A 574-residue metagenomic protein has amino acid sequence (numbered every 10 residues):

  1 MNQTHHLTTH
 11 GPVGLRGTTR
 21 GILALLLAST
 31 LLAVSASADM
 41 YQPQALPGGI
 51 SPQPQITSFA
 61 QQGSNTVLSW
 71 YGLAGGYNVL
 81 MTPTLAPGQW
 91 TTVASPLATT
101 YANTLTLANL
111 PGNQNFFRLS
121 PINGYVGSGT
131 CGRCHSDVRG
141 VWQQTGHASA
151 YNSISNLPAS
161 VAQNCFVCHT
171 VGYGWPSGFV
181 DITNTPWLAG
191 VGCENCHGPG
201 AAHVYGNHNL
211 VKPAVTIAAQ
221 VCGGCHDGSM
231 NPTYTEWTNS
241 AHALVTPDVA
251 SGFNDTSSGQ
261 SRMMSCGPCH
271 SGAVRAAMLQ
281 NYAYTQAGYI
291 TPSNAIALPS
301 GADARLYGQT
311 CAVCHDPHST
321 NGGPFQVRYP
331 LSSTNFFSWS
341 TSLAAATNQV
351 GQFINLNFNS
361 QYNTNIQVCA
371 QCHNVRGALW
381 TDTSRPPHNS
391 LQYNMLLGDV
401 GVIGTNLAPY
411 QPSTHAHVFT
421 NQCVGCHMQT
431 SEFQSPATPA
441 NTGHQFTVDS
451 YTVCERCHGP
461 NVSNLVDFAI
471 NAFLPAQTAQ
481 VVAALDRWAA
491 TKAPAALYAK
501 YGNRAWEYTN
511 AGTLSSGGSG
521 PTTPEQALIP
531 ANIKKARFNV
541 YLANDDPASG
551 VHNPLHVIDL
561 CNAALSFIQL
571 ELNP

Functional and structural regions predicted by a protein language model:
M1-T19: N-terminal secretory signal peptides that target proteins for export/translocation
G21-A33: Bacterial N-terminal signal peptides
S29, F59-Q61, W70, A98 (+5 more regions): Sterically constrained small-residue positions within well-ordered secondary structures of folded domains
S37-G124: Short, composition-biased motifs enriched in small/polar/acidic residues
M40-P47, S120-I403, T414-P439, H444-P574: Short sequence/structural segments immediately N-terminal
T405-Q411: A Trp-anchored, charged/polar loop motif used as the substrate-binding/catalytic surface of acyl/ester-handling
